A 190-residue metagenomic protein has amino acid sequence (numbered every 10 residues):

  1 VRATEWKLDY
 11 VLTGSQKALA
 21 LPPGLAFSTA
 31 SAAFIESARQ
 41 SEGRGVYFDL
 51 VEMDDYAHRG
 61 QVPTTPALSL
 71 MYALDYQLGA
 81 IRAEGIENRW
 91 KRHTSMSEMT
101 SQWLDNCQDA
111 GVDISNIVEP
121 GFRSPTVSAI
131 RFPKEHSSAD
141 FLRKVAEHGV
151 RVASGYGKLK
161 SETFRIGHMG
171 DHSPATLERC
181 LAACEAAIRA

Functional and structural regions predicted by a protein language model:
A3-Q16: Conserved active-site segment immediately N-terminal to the catalytic lysine that forms the internal aldimine
V11-G14, L21, V152-S154: General beta-strand structural signal in soluble alpha/beta enzymes
Q16-W103: Active-site C-terminal subdomain of aminotransferase-like
A30, I130-K134, H168: Short beta-strand-to-loop capping motifs
V112-I117, V150-G155: A short linear hydrophobic-aromatic micro-motif
D113-V145: Conserved PLP-binding catalytic core of the aspartate aminotransferase-like
D140-H148, C180-C184: Short amphipathic alpha-helices in soluble, non-transmembrane regions that often serve as interface/regulatory elements
K158, E162-A190: PLP-dependent enzyme catalytic core of the Aspartate aminotransferase-like
